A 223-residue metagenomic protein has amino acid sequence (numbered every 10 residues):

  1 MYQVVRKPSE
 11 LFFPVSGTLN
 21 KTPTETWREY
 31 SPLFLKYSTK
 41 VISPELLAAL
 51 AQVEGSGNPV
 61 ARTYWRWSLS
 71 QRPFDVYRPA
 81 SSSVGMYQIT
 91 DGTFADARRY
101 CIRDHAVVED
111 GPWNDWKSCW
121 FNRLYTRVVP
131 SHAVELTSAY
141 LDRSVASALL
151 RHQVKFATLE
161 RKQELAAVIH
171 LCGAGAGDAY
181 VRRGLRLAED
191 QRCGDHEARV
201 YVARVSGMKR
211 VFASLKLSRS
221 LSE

Functional and structural regions predicted by a protein language model:
Y2-A213: Catalytic glycan-binding domains that act on GlcNAc-containing polysaccharides
A213-E223: A cross-kingdom marker for long, charged
